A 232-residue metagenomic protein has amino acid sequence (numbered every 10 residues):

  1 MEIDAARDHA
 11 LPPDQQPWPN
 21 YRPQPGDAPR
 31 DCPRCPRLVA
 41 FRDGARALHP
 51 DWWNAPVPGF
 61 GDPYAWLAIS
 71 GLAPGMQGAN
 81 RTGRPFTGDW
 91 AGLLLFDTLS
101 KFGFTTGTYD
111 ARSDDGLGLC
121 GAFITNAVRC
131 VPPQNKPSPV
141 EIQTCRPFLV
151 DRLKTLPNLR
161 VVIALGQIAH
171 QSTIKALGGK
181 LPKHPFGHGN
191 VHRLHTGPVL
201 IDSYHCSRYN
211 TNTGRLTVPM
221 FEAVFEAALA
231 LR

Functional and structural regions predicted by a protein language model:
I3-R232: A polyanion-binding, active-site-adjacent surface
